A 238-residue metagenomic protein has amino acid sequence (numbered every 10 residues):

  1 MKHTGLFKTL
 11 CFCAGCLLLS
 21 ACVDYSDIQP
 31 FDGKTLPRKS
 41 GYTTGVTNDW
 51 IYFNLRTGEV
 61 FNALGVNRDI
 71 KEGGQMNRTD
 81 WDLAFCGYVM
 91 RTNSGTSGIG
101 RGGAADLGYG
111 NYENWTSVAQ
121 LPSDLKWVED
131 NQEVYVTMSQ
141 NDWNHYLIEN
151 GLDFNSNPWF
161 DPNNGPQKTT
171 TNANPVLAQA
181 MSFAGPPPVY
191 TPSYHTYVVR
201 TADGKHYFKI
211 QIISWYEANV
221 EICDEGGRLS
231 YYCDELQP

Functional and structural regions predicted by a protein language model:
K2-C11: Bacterial N-terminal signal peptides that target proteins for export
L19-A21: C-terminal motif of bacterial Sec signal peptides marking the signal peptidase cleavage site
V23-P238: Surface-exposed, beta-sheet-biased, low-hydrophobicity segments with strongly acidic/polar composition
